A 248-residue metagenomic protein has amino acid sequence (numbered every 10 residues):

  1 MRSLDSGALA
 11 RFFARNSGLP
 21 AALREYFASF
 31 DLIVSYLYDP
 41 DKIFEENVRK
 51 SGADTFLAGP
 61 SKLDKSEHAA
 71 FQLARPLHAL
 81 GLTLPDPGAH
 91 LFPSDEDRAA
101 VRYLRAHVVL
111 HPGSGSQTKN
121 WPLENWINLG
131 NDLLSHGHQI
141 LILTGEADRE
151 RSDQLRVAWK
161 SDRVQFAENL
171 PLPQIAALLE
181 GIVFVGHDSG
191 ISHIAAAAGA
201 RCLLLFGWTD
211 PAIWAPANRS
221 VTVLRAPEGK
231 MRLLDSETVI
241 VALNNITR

Functional and structural regions predicted by a protein language model:
M1-R248: Catalytic machinery of carbohydrate-active enzymes, primarily nucleotide-sugar-dependent glycosyltransferases
